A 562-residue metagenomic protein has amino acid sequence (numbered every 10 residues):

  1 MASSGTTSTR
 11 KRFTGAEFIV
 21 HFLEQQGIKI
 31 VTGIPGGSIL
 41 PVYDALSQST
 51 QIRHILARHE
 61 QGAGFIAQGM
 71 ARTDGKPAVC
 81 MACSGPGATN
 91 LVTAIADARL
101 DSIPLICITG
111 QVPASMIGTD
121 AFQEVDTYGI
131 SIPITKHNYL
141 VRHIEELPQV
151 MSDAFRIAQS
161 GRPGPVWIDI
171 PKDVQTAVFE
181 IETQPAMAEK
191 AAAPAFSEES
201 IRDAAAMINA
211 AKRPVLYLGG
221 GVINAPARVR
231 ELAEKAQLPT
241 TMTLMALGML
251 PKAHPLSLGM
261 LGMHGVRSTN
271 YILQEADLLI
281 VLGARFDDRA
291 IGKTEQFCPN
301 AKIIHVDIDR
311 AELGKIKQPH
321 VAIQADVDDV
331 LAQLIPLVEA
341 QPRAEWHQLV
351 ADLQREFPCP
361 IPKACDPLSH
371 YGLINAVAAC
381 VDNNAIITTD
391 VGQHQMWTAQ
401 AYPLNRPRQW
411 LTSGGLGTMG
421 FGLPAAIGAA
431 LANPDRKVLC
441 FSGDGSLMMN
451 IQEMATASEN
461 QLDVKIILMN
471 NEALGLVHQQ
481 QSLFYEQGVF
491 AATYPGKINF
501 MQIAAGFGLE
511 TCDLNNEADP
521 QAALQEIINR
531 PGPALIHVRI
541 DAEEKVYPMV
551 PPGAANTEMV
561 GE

Functional and structural regions predicted by a protein language model:
A2-R10, E145, I181-T183, A206 (+5 more regions): Phosphate/pyrophosphate-binding active-site segments
S4, T109-V150, A246-L349: Glycine-rich, acidic loop regions that bind phosphate or pyrophosphate groups
A16-I19, E24, I28, G37 (+3 more regions): Active-site diphosphate/adenylate-binding microenvironment
K29-I30, R72-A82, A88-T109, I132-Q184 (+4 more regions): Structural signature of the thiamine diphosphate
L40-A114, S268-L278, G283-D287, M396-L474: Thiamine diphosphate
R72, G220-I304, N405-R436, M449-I451 (+4 more regions): Glycine-rich, anion-gripping cofactor-binding loops and their flanking helix/strand elements in enzyme active sites
I108, M116-Q123, M263, L313-I316 (+4 more regions): Thiamine diphosphate
K172-E199, W346, F357: Aromatic-enriched
